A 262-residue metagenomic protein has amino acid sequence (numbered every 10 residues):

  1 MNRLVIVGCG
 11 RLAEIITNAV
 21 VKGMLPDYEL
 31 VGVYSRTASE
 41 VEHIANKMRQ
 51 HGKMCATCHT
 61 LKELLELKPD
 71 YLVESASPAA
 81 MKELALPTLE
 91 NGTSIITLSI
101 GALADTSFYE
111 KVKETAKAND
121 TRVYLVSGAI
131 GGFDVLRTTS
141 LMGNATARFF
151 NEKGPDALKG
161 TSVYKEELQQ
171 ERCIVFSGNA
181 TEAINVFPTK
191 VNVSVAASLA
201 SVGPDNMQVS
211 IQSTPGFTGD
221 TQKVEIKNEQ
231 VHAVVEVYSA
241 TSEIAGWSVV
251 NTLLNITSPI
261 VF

Functional and structural regions predicted by a protein language model:
M1-R49, I260: N-terminal Rossmann-like dinucleotide-binding module
V7, Y124, A129-F262: Active-site-lining helix/loop region of Rossmann-like oxidoreductase modules
V31, C55, D70: Conserved acidic residues
R36-A38, I100-L103, A129: Short, ordered loop/turn segments at secondary-structure junctions
K53, N91-S94, A118-T121: A short helix->loop->beta-strand "cap" motif at the edges of active sites that frequently abuts
H59-E90, A102-T106: Beta-loop-alpha module in the N-terminal Rossmann-like domain of NAD(P)-dependent dehydrogenases, especially those
E74, T97, V123-S127: General beta-strand structural signal in soluble alpha/beta enzymes
I100-T121: Rossmann-fold NAD(P)-binding glycine/threonine-rich loop
